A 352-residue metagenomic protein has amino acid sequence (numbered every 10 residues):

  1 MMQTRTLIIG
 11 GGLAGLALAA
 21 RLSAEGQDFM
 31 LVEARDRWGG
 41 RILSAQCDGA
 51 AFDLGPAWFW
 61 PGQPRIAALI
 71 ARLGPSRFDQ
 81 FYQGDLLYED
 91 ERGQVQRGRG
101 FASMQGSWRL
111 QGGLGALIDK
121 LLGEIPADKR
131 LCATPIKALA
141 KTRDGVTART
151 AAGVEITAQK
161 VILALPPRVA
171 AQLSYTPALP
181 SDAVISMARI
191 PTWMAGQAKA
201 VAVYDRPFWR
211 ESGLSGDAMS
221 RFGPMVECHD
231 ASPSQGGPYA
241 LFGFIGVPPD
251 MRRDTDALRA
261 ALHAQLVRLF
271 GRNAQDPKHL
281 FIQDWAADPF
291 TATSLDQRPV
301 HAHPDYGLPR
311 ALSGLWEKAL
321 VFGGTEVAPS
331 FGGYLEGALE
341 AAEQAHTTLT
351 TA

Functional and structural regions predicted by a protein language model:
T4-L31: N-terminal Rossmann-like FAD-binding beta1-loop-alpha1 element of flavoenzymes
I9, V32, E155-A170: Short hydrophobic core segments
A17, E25, G98-G100, G145 (+3 more regions): Conserved flavin/dinucleotide-binding core of flavoenzymes
S23-D48: Glycine-rich FAD pyrophosphate-binding loop
A57-P64, A102-K120, T255-D256: Short beta-strand to alpha-helix junction loop
I66-L87, F208-G216, Q275: A short alpha-helix-loop-beta-strand transition element characteristic of N-terminal alpha/beta dinucleotide-binding
C132-V146: A conserved short coil-to-beta-strand element within the FAD-binding core of flavoproteins
L163-A183: Flavin (primarily FAD) binding-site architecture
